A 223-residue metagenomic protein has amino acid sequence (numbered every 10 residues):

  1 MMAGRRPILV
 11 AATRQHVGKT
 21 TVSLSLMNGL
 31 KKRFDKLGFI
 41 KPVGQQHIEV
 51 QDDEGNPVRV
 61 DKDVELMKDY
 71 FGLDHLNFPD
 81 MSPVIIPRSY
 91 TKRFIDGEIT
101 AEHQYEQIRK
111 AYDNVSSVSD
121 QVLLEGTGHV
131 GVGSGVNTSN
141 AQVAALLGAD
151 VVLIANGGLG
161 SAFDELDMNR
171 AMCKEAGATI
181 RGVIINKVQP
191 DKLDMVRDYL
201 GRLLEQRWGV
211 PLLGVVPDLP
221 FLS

Functional and structural regions predicted by a protein language model:
M1-S223: Flexible phosphate-sensing "switch/lid" loops adjacent to ATP/NTP-binding sites across phosphate-transfer
